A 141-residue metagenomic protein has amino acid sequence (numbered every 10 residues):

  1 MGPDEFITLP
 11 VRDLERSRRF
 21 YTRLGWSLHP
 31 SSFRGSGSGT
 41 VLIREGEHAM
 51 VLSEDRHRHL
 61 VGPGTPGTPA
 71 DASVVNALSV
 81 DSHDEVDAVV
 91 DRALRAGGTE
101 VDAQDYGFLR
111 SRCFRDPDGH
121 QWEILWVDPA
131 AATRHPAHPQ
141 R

Functional and structural regions predicted by a protein language model:
M1-R19, L24, V75-L78, D128-R141: N-terminal beta-strand motif that seeds the catalytic metal site of vicinal oxygen chelate
D4-R12, V41, P63-R92, R110-R115: Vicinal oxygen chelate
T8-R58: Core segments of cupin and vicinal oxygen chelate
R16, R23-L28, F33-R34, G67-A70 (+2 more regions): Hydrophobic/basic alpha-helical segments enriched in Actinobacteria
R18, D87, W122: Alpha-helical elements of the RecA-like P-loop NTPase motor core of helicases
E47-A49, V74, P117-W122: Change "...and in nucleic-acid phosphodiester-cleaving endonucleases..." to "...and in nucleic-acid processing enzymes
H57-G64, A132-R134: A short, acidic/glycine-rich surface segment
V90, L94-R141: Vicinal oxygen chelate
